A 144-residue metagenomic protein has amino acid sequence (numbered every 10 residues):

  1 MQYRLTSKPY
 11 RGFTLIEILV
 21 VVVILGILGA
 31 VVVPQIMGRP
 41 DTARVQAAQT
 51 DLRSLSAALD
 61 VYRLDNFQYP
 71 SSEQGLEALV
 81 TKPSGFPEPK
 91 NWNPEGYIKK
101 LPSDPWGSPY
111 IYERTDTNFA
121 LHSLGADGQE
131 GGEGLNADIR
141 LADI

Functional and structural regions predicted by a protein language model:
M1-F13: N-terminal leader/signal peptides at the extreme start of proteins
Q2-Y3, T42-Q46, A57-D60, D65-N66 (+3 more regions): Short, surface-exposed interaction loops/tails
Y10-I36: N-terminal single-pass transmembrane signal-anchor helix
L19-V21, N91-P94: Secreted, cysteine-rich disulfide-bonded mini-domains of extracellular proteins
V33, G38, Q74, T81: Phosphate-coordinating loops and pocket residues in cytosolic domains that bind phosphorylated ligands
Q35-S54: Aliphatic-rich helix starts adjacent to a transmembrane/signal segment
S56, D60, T81, P89-N91: Non-catalytic regulatory appendages
F86-K90, F119: Substrate-binding/catalytic groove segments of enzymes that remodel or degrade extracellular structural polymers
